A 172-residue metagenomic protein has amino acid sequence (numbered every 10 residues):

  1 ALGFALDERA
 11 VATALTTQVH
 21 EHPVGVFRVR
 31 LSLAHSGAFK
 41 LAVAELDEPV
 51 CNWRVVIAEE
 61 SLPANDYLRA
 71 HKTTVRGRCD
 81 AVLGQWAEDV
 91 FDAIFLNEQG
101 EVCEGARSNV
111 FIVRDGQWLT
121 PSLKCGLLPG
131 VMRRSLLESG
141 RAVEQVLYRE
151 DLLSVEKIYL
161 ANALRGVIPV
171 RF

Functional and structural regions predicted by a protein language model:
A1-R28, S32-F172: Helix-start/capping segments and mature chain N-termini
